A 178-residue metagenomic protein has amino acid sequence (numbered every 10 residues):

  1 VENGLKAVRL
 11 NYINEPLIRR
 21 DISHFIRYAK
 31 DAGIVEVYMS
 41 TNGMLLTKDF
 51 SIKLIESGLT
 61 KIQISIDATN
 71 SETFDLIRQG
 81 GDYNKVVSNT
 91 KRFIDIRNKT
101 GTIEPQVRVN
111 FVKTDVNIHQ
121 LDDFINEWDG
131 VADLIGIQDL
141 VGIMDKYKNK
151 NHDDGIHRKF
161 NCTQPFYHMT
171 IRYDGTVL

Functional and structural regions predicted by a protein language model:
V1-N126, V131-L134: Radical SAM/AdoMet-radical enzyme domain recognition
D133-L178: Accessory C-terminal segments flanking Radical SAM cores
